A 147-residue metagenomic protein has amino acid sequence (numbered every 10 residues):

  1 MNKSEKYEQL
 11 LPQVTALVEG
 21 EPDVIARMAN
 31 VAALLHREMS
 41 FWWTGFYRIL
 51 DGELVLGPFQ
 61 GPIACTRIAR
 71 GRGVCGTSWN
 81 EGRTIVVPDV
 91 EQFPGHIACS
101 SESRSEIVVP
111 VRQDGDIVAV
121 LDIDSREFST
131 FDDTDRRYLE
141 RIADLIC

Functional and structural regions predicted by a protein language model:
M1-P58, I63, R141-I146: Intrinsically disordered, low-complexity terminal regulatory regions
W43, V108, V120: Short hydrophobic/aromatic beta-strand element in the GNAT-like acyltransferase core that lines or flanks the acyl-donor
I49, E53-S101: Regulatory sensory and allosteric helical modules in signal-transduction proteins and certain transcription factors
S105-R112: A short, aliphatic-rich beta-strand micro-motif
R112-S125: Sensory-domain boundary capping and coupling elements
D124-I142: Regulatory loop-to-helix N-cap segments in sensory/regulatory domains that couple ligand/signal detection
